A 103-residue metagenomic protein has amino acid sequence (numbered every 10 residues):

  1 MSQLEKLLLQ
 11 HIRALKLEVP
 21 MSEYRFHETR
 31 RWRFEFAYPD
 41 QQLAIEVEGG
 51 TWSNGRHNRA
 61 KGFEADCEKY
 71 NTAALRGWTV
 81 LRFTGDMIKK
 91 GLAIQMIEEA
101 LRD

Functional and structural regions predicted by a protein language model:
M1-D103: Nucleic-acid endo/exonuclease domains
